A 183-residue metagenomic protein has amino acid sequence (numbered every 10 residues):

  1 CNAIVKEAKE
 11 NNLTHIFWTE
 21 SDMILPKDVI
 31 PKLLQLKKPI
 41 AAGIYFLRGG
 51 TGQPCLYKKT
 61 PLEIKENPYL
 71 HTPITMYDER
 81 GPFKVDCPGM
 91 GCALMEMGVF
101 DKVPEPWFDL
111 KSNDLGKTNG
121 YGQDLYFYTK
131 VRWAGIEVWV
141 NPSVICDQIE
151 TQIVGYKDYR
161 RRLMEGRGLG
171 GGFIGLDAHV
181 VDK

Functional and structural regions predicted by a protein language model:
C1, L25-P26, D124: Amphipathic coiled-coil/heptad-repeat helices and related helical stalk/stem segments that mediate oligomerization
N2-H15: Active-site nucleotide-sugar/metal-binding loop of Leloir-type enzymes
V5, P26-S112: Conserved catalytic core of nucleotide-sugar-dependent glycosyltransferases
N12-I24: Short beta-strand-to-loop acidic/aromatic patch adjacent to the donor-nucleotide binding site
D22, L47, I145-C146: Conserved beta-strand edge residues that scaffold enzyme active sites
M97-G98, K102-K183: C-terminal catalytic/acceptor-binding lobe
